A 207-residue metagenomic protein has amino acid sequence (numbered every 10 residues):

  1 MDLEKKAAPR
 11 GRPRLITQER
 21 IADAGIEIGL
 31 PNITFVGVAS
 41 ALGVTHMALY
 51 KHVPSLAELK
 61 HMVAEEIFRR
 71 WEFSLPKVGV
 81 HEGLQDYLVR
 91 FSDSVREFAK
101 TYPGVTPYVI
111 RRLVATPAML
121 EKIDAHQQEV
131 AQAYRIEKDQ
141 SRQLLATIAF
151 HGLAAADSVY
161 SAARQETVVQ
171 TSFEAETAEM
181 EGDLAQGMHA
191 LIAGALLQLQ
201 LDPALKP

Functional and structural regions predicted by a protein language model:
M1-E4, S161-P207: C-terminal peripheral helix-coil segments that are non-catalytic and often amphipathic
K5, R12-G37: Short, amphipathic alpha-helix enriched in basic
G29-L30, G43, Y50-H61: HTH DNA-binding helix-turn interface
V36, T45-A48: Key DNA-contact positions within bacterial/archaeal DNA-binding proteins
E65-E72: Short, basic, alpha-helical segments at the C-terminal edge of helix-turn-helix-like DNA-binding modules
F73-V105, I110-R112, I148: Hydrophobic alpha-helical connector segments
R90, I110-A146, G182: Amphipathic alpha-helical packing segments from all-alpha helical-bundle domains
R96-D124, D157-T167: Amphipathic alpha-helical segments used for helix-helix packing
